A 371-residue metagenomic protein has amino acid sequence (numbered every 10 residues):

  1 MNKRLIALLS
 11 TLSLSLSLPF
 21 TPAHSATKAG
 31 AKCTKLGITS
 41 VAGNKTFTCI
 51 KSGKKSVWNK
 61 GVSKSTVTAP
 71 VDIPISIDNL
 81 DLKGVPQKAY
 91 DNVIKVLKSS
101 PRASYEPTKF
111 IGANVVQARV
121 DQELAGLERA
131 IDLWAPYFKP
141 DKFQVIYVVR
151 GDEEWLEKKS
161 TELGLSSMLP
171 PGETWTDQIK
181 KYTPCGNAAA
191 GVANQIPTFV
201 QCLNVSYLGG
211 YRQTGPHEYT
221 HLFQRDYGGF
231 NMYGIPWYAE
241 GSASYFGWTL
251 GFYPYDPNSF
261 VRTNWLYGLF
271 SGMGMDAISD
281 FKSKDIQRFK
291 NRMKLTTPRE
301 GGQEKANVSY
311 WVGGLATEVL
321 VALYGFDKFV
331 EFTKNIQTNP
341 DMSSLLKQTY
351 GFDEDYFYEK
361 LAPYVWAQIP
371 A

Functional and structural regions predicted by a protein language model:
R4-S13: Sec-dependent N-terminal signal peptides
S15-A23: C-terminal segment of classical bacterial N-terminal signal peptides
H24-T68: Tryptophan-rich substrate-binding surfaces of secreted polymer-degrading and adhesive proteins
V67-L208, R212-Q213, G351-Y358, Y364-I369: Non-catalytic architectural context of zinc metalloproteases
K109-D121, V200-G210, G228-Y233, E300-N307 (+3 more regions): Second-shell loop/turn segments in exported
I131-K139, T220-G229, G247-Y255, V321-F326 (+6 more regions): Sec-exported extracytoplasmic/periplasmic mature domains
T183-F281: Zinc-dependent metallopeptidase catalytic helix centered on the HExxH motif and its immediate flanking segment
F270-D355, W366: Active-site-proximal alpha-helical
